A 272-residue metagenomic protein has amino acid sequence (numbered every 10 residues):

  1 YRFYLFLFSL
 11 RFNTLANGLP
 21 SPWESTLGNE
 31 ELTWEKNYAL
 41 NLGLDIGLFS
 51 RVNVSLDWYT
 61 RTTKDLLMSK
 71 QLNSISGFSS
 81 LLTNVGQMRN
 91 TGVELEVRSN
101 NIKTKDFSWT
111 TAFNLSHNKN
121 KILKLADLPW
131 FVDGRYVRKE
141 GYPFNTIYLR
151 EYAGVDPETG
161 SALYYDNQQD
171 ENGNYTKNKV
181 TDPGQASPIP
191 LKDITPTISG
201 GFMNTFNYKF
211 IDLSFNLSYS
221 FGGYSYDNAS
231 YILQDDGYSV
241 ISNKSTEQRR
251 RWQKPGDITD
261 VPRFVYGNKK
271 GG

Functional and structural regions predicted by a protein language model:
Y1-I147, K209: Extracellular/periplasmic, surface-exposed regions of secreted and cell-surface proteins
L15-S25, T62-V85, N120-T195, M203 (+1 more regions): Surface-exposed, extracytoplasmic segments of Gram-negative outer-membrane nutrient-acquisition systems
F206: Short, structured surface segments that line ligand/substrate-binding pockets
